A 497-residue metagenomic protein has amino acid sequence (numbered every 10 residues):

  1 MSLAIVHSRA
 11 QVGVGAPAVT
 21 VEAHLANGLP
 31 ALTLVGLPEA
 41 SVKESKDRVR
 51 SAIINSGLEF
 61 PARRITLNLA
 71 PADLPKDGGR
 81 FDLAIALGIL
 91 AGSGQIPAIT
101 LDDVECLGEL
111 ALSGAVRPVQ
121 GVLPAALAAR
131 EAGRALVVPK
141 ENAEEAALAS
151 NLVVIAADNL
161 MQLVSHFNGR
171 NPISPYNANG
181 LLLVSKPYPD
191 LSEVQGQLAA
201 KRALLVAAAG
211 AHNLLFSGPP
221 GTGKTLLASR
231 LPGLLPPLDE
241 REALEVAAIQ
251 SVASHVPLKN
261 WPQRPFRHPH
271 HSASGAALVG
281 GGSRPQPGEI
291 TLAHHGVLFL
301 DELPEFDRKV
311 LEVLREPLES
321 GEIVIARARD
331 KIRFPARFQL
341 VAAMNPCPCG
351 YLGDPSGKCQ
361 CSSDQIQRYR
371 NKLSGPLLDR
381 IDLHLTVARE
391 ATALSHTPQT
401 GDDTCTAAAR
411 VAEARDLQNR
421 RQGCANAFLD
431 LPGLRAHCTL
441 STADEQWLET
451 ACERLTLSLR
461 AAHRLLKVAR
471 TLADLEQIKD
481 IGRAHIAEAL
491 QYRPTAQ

Functional and structural regions predicted by a protein language model:
M1-L215, P219-T225, A326, A462 (+1 more regions): Peripheral, non-AAA+ core regions of ATP-driven protein-machinery
A26, G57-F60, P97-I99, A129-E131 (+9 more regions): Conserved catalytic network of the ASCE P-loop NTPase/AAA+ motor domain
V35-K46, P61, N68-G78, P285 (+1 more regions): Basic, amphipathic alpha-helical bundle interface domains used for macromolecular binding and assembly
L112, L298-F299, E305-F306, T392: Residues immediately C-terminal
N171-V206, G210, E240-I290: P-loop NTPase nucleotide-binding/switch module
L215-L258, S320: Walker A/P-loop
G218, G280, E302: The Walker A (P-loop) glycine that initiates the GxxxxGKT/S ATP-binding motif of P-loop NTPases
H295, D301-E302, V313: Walker B catalytic acidic pair
